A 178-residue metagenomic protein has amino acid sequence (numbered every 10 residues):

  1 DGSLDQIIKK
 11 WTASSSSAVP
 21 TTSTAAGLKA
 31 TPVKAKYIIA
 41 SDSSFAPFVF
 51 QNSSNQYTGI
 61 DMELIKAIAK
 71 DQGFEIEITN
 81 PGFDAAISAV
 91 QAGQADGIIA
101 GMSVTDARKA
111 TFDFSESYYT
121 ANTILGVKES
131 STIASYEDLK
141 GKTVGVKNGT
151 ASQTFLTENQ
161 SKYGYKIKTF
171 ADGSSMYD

Functional and structural regions predicted by a protein language model:
D1, W11, A26, A30-M102: Extracytoplasmic small-molecule ligand-binding "clamshell" domains of the periplasmic binding protein/Venus flytrap
D1-W11, S152-L156: Periplasmic-binding protein-like
A18, Q94, D106-A121, S161-G164: Ligand-binding "clamshell"
V49-N52, I65-F74, S152-G173: Ligand-binding cleft/hinge of the Venus flytrap
Y57, K142-N148: Short beta-strand->loop
I68, V90-Q91, L139, M176-D178: Hydrophobic residues within well-ordered alpha-helices
D84-S88, A100-T111, F155-Q160: A ligand-binding cleft/hinge motif common to bilobed small-molecule-binding domains
V127-V144: Flexible hinge/capping segments at coil-to-helix
